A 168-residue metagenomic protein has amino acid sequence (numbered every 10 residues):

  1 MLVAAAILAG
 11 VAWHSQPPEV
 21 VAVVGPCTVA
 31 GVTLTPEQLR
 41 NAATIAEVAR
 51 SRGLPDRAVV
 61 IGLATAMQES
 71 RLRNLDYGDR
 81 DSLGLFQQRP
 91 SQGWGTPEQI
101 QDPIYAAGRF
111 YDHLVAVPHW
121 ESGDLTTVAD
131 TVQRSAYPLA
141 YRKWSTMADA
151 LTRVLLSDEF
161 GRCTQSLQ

Functional and structural regions predicted by a protein language model:
M1-P26, W94-Q168: Non-catalytic cell-wall polysaccharide-engagement segments
V23-G62, M67-S70, L155-D158, S166: Export/targeting segments at the very N-terminus of extracytoplasmic proteins
N41, R57, I61, G84 (+3 more regions): Amphipathic alpha-helical interface surfaces
P55-V60, G78-D79, S122-L125: Alpha-helix N-cap/helix-initiation sites
G62-A64, L85-R89, T131-Q133: Soluble periplasmic/extracytoplasmic beta-strand elements of cell-envelope proteins
R80-G95: Substrate-binding/active-site groove segments that recognize and process beta-1,4-linked N-acetyl-hexosamine
